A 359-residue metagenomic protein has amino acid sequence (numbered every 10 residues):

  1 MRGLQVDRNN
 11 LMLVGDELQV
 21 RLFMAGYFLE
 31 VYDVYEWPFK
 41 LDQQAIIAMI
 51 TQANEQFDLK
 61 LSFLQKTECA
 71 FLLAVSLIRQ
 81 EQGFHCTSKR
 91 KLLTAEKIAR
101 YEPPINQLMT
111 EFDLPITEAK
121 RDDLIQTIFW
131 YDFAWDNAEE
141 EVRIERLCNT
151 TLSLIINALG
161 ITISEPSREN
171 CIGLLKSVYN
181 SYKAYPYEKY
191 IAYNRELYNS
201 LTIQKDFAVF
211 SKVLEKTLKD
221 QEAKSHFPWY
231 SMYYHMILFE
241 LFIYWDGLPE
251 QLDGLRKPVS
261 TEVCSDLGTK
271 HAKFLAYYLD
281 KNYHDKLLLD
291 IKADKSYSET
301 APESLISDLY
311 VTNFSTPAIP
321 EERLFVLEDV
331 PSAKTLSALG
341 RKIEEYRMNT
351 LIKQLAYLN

Functional and structural regions predicted by a protein language model:
M1-N359: A cross-family "folded-core" feature that marks the main globular domain of proteins
